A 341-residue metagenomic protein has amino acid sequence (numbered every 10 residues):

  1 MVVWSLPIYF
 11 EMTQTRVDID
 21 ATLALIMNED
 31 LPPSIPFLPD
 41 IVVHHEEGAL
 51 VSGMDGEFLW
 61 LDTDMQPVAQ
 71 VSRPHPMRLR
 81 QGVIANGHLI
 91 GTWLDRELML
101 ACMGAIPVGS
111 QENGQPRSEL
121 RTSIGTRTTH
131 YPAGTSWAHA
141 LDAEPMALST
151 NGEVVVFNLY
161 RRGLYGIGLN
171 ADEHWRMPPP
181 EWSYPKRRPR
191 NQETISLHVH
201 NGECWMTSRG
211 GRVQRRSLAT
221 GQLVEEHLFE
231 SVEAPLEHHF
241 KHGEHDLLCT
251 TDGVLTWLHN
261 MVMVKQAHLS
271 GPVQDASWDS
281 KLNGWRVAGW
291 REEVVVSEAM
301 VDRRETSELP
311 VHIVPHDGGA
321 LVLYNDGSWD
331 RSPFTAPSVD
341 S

Functional and structural regions predicted by a protein language model:
F10-L38, T63-Q66, R127-L141: A short helix->beta-strand "capping" segment at the edge of beta-propeller domains
N28-S34, P67-S72, P132-H139, E173-R187 (+3 more regions): A short beta-strand motif characteristic of beta-propeller blades
S34-H45, P74-G87, A140-L148, Y184-S196 (+3 more regions): Repeated scaffold domains used in trafficking and secretory/extracellular systems, primarily beta-propellers
I41-G53, L59, G82, N86-D95 (+7 more regions): Short beta-strand elements that form the blades of beta-propeller/WD-repeat-like and other beta-sheet-rich scaffold
G56-L61, E97-G109, G163-I167, G211-R216 (+3 more regions): Structural motif
T63-D64, L169-N170, L218-G221, H259-V262 (+1 more regions): Short loop/turn segments that connect beta-strands within beta-propeller blades
L141, M146-S217: Solenoidal tandem-repeat scaffolds enriched in leucines and small polar residues
T207-L282: Eukaryotic tandem repeat interaction scaffolds
